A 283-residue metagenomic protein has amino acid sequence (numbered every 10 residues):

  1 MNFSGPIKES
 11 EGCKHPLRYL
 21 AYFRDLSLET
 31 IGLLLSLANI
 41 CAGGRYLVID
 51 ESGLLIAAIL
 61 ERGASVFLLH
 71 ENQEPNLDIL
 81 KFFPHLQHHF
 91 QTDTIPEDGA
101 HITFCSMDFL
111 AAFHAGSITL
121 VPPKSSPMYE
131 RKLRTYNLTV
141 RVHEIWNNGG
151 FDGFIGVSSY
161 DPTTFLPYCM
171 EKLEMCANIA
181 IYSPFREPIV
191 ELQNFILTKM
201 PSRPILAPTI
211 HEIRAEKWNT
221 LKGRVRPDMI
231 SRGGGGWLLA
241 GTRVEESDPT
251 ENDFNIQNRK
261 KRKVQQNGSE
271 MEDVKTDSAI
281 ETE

Functional and structural regions predicted by a protein language model:
M1-L26, I31-G32, L37-A38, E61-G63 (+4 more regions): Intrinsically disordered, low-complexity glycine/charged-rich regulatory or linker segments that flank or connect
S36-C41, N147: Glycine-rich helix-loop-beta junction characteristic of Rossmann-like nucleotide cofactor-binding loops
C41-L54, A58, S65-E74: Conserved class I S-adenosyl-L-methionine
L47-D50, F67-H70, I155, N178-Y182 (+2 more regions): Beta-strand cores of modular interaction/reader domains in eukaryotic scaffold and signaling proteins, especially PDZ
I59-F67, M175, I205: Conserved S-adenosyl-L-methionine
P75-D78, L166-A240: C-terminal substrate-binding/active-site "lid" region of AdoMet-derived donor-dependent transferases
L77-N148: S-adenosyl-L-methionine
S125-N178: Active-site segment flanking the S-adenosylmethionine/decSAM binding pocket in AdoMet-dependent transferases
